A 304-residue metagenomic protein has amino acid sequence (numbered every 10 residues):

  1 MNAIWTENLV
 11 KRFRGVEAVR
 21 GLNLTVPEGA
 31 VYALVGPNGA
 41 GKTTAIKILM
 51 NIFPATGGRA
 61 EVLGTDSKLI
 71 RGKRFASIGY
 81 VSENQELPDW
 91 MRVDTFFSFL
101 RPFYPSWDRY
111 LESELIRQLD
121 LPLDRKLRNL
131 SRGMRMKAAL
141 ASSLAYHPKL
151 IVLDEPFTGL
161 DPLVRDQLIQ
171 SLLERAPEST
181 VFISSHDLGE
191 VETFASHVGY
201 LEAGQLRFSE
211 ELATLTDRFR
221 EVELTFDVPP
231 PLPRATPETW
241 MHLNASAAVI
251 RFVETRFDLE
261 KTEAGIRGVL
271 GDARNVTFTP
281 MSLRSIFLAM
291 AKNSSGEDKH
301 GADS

Functional and structural regions predicted by a protein language model:
N2-T6, K11-E202, R207-F208: ABC transporter nucleotide-binding domains
E17, A30, P54, V228-P230 (+3 more regions): Residues that cap or initiate secondary-structure elements
S82, Y104, F219, A291-S294: Conserved NTP-handling cores and scaffolds of large molecular machines
R92, E211, T279-S282: Short loop/turn segments at beta->alpha junctions
D166-F257, T277: ABC transporter nucleotide-binding domain
E254-S304: C-terminal coupling/interaction segments
